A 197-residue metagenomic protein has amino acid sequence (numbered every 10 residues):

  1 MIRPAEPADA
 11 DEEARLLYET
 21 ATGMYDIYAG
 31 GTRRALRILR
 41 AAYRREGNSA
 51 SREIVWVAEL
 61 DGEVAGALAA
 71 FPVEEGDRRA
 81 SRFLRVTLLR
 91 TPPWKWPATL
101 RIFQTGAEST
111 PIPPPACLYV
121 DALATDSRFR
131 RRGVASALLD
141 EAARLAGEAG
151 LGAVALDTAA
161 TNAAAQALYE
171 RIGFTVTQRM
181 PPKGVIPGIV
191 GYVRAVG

Functional and structural regions predicted by a protein language model:
M1-R15, D26-I27, V73: A short beta-loop-alpha structural element at the N-terminal edge of CoA-dependent acyl/N-acetyltransferase catalytic
A21-Y43, L88-W94: Conserved GNAT-fold acetyl-CoA-binding loop/helix
R33-V55, E59-D61, A65, A107-S109: Active-site rim helix/loop that mediates acceptor-substrate recognition in acyltransferases
V57, E63-P72, Y119, A124: Conserved beta-strand in the GNAT
E74-C117: Conserved acyl-donor/pantetheine-binding loop and adjacent beta-alpha core of acyl/acetyltransferases and related
E108-P114, A137-A153: Conserved acyl-CoA
C117, G152-Q166, R171-I172, Q178-G197: C-terminal "cap" of GNAT-fold acetyltransferases
R131-L145, A167-R171: Conserved acetyl-CoA-binding loop-helix of GNAT-fold acetyltransferases
